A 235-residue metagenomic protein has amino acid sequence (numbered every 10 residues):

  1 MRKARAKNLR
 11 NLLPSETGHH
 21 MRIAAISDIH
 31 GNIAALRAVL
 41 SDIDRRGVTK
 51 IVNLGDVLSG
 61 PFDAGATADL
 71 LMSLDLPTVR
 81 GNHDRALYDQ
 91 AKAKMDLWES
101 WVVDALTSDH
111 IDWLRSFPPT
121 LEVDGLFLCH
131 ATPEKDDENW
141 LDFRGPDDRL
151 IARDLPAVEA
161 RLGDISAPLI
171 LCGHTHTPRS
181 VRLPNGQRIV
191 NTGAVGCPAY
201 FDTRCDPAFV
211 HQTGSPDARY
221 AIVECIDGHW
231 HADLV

Functional and structural regions predicted by a protein language model:
M1-H20: N-terminal amphipathic/basic-hydrophobic helices that include classical n-h-c signal peptides and signal-anchor
P14, R22-R115: Core catalytic region of metal-dependent phosphoesterases/phosphodiesterases, especially metallo-beta-lactamase-like
G18, R182-V235: Acidic, His/Gly-rich catalytic cores of divalent-metal-dependent hydrolytic chemistry
R22-H30, G125-T132, I189-T192: Active-site-proximal beta-strand elements of phosphoester/diester hydrolases
H30-A35, S59-F62, D84-D89, E134-D136 (+2 more regions): Active-site environment of divalent metal-dependent phosphoester hydrolases
D44-G47, L106-V181: His/acidic metal-ligating clusters that form di-metal
K50, D137, F143-D148, N191-R204: Metallo-beta-lactamase
